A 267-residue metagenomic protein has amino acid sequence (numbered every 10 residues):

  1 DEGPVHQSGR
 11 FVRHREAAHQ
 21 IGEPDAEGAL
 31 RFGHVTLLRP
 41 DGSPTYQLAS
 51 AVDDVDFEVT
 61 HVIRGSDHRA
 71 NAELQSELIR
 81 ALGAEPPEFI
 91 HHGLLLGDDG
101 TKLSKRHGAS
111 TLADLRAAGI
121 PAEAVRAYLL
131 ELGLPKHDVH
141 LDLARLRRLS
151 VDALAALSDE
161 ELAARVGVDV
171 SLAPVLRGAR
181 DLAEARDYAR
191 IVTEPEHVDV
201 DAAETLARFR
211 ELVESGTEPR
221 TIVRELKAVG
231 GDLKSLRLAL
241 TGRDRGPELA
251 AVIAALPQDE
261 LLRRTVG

Functional and structural regions predicted by a protein language model:
D1-E16, R190-G267: Basic, alpha-helical terminal appendages of large translation-related enzymes
D1-L103, T111: Active-site cores that bind ATP or allylic diphosphates and position pyrophosphate for catalysis
S8, A70, A84-D199, T241-G267: Catalytic adenosine-cofactor/nucleotide-binding cores of aminoacyl-tRNA synthetases and other
I21, L146, L236: Conserved S/T- and glycine-rich ATP-binding loop of Class I adenylate-forming
F32, D53, L103, H140 (+2 more regions): A generic structural signal for ordered alpha-helices
I63, L115-R116, V213, L240: Hydrophobic residues in alpha-helical segments
